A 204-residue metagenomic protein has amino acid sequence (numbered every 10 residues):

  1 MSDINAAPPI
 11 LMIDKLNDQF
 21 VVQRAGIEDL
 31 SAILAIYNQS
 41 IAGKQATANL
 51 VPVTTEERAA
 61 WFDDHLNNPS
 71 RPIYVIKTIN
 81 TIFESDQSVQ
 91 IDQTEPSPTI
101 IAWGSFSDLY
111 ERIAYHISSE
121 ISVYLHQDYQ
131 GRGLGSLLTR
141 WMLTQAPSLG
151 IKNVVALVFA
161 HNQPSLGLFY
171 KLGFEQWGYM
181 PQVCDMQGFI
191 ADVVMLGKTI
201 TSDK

Functional and structural regions predicted by a protein language model:
A6-M12, D108, I113, V155-V158 (+1 more regions): Conserved catalytic-core motifs of GNAT/GCN5-like acyltransferases
V21-I33: A short beta-loop-alpha structural element at the N-terminal edge of CoA-dependent acyl/N-acetyltransferase catalytic
A35-P52, D64-N68: Helix-loop element at the rim of GNAT/NAT acetyltransferase active sites that forms part of the acceptor-substrate
Y37, F169, F174, L196: Conserved active-site tyrosine of GNAT-family acetyltransferases
V51-D128, T139, T199-I200: Acetyl-CoA-dependent GNAT
Q130, A156-L166: Conserved beta-strand-loop-alpha-helix junction that forms the acyl-donor binding cleft
G131-T144, G167-K171: Conserved acetyl-CoA-binding loop-helix of GNAT-fold acetyltransferases
A146-V158: Conserved GNAT acetyl-CoA-binding A-motif
